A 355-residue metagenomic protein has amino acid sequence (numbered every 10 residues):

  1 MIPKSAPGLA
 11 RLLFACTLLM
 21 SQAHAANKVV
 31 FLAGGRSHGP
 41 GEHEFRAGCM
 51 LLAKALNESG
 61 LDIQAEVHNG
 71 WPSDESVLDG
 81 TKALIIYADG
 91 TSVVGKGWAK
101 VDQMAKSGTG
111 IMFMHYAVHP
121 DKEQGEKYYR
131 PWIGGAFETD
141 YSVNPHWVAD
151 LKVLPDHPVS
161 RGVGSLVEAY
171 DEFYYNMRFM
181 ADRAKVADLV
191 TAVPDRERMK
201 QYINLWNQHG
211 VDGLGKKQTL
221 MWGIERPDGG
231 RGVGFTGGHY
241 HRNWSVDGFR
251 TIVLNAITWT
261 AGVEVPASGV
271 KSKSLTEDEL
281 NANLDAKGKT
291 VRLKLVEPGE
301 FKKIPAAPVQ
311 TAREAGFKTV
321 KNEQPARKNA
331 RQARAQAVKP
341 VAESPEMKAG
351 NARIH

Functional and structural regions predicted by a protein language model:
M1-L12: Bacterial N-terminal signal peptides that target proteins for export
A10-S21: Bacterial N-terminal signal peptides
A26-N27, A33, G48-K54, S59 (+4 more regions): Extracellular ligand-binding/catalytic regions of CAZymes and related secreted enzymes and adhesion modules
F31-L32, S37-P120: Helical hinge/lid and interdomain linker segments adjacent to catalytic or ligand-binding clefts that mediate domain
L32, T91-S165: A glycine-rich, often tryptophan-bearing local segment used as a flexible ligand/cofactor-contacting loop or short
R46-M50, G95-A99, K127, V153 (+3 more regions): A structural signal for well-ordered alpha-helical segments within the folded catalytic domains of diverse enzymes
Y129-A136, S165, D171, F179-A184 (+1 more regions): Oxidoreductase and adenylate-handling cofactor-binding alpha/beta cores
D140-D228: Catalytic beta-strand/loop cores that center a nucleophilic Ser/Cys/Thr and support acyl-enzyme chemistry
